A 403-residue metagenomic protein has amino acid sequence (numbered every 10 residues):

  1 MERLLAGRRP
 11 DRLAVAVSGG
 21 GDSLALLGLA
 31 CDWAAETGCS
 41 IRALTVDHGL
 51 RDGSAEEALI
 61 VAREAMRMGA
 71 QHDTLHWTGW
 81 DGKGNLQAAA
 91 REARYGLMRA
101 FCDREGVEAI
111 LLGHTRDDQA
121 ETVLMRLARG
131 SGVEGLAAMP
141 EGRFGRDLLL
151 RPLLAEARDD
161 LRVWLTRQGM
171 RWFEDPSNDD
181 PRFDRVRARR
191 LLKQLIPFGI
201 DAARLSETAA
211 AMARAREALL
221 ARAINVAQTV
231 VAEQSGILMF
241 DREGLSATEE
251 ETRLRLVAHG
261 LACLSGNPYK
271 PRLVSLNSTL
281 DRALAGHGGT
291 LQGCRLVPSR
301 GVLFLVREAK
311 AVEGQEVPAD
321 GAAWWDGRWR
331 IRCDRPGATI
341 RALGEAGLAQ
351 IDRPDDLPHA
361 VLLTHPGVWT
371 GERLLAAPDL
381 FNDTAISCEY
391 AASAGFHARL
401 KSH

Functional and structural regions predicted by a protein language model:
M1-P197: Core alpha/beta nucleotide-donor-binding catalytic domains of modification enzymes
E2-G21, R42, W77-G79, A93 (+2 more regions): AMP-forming adenylation/ATP pyrophosphatase catalytic core
L112, P176, D180, R204 (+2 more regions): Short, surface-exposed helix-loop/turn micro-motifs enriched in polar/charged residues
V123, R187-L191, R204-T208, L256 (+1 more regions): A general alpha-helix detector
N178-D184, A203-A213: Internal, active-site/partner-interface "lid" segment
L195-L205: Inter-helical turn/loop segments and adjacent helix faces that build the functional surface of alpha-helical bundle
